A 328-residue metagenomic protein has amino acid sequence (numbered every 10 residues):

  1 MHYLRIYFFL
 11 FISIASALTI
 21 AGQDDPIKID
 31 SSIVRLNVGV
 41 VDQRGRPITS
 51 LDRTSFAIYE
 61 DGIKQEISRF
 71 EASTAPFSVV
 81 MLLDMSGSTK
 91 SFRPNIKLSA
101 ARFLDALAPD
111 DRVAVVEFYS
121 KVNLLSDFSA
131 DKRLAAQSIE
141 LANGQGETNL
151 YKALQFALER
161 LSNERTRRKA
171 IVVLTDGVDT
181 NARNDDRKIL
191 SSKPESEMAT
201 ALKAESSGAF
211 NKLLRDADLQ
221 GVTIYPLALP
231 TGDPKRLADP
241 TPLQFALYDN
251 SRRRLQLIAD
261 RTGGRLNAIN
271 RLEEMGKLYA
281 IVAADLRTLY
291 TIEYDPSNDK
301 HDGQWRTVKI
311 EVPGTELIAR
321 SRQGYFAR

Functional and structural regions predicted by a protein language model:
M1-I6: Positively charged n-region of N-terminal signal peptides that target proteins for export
Y7-A17: Bacterial N-terminal signal peptides
I20-R328: Scaffold/interface architecture of coatomer-like assemblies
